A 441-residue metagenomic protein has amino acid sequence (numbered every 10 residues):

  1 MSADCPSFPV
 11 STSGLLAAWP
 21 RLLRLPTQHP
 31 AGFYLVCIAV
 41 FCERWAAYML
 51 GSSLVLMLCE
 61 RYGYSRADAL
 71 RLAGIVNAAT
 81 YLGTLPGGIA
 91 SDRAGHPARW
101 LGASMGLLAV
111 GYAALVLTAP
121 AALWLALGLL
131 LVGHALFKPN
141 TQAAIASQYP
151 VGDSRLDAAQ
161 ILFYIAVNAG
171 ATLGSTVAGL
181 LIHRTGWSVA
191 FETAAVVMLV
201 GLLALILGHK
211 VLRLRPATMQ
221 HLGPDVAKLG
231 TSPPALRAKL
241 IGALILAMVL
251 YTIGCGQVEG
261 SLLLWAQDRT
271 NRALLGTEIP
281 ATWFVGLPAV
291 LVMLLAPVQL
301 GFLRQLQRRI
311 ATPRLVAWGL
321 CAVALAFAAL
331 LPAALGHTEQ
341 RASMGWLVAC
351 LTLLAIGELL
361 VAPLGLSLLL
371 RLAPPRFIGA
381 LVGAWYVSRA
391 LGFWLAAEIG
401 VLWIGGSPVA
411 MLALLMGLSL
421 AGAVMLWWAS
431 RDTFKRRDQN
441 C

Functional and structural regions predicted by a protein language model:
S2-T27, A31, V151-G152, A178-T277 (+2 more regions): Intracellular loop-helix junctions on the cytosolic face of multi-pass helical membrane proteins
L25-E60, R237-V258, T352, I356: Pair of pore-lining "gating" transmembrane helices in MFS-fold secondary transporters
L50-D68, G260-A281: Short amphipathic helix-loop junctions that connect adjacent transmembrane helices in Major Facilitator Superfamily/SLC
R71-I89, G286-Q299: Central cavity-lining transmembrane alpha-helices of secondary-active solute carriers, predominantly the Major
R99-A114, R314-A329: Structural signature of the two symmetry-related core transmembrane helices
V116-L127, P332-V348: Helix-loop junctions at membrane interfaces in 12-TM secondary transporters
L136-P150, L360-A373: Intracellular juxtamembrane helix-capping segments at the cytosolic ends of symmetry-related transmembrane helices
D157-T176, I182, A195-G201, A384-A396: Glycine-rich segments within core transmembrane alpha-helices of 12-TM secondary carriers
